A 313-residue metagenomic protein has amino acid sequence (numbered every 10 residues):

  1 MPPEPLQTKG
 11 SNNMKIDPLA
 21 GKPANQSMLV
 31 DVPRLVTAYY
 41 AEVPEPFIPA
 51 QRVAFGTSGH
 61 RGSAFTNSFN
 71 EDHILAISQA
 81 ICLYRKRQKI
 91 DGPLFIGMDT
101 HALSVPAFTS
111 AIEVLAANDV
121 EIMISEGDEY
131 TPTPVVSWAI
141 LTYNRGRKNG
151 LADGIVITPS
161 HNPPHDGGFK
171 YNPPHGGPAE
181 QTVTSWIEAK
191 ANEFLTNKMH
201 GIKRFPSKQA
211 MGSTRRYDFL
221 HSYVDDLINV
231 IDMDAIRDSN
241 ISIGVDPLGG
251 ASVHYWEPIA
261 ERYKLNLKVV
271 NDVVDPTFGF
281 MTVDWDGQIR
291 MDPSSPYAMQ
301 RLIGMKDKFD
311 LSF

Functional and structural regions predicted by a protein language model:
P2-N13: Short, Lys/Arg-enriched N-terminal segments with co-localized hydrophobic residues within the first ~10-30 amino acids
K15-Q26, K89-G177, S312: Ferredoxin-reductase
K15-Q51, R147-K148, H165-K308: Gly/Ser/Thr-enriched, mixed-charge loops and adjacent short helices that form phosphate/oxyanion-binding elements
P44-R61, K89, L103-E113: N-terminal glycine-rich anion-binding loops that anchor highly charged ligand groups
R52-H73, Q79-I81: Long amphipathic N-terminal alpha/beta scaffold segment
S63-A64, P93-D99, S242-V245: Short glycine-rich or small-residue beta-strand-to-loop segments that form or flank ligand, phosphate, metal/Fe-S
F69-Q79, D128-P132, R216-V224, S294-A298: Phosphate/oxyanion-binding active-site loops and adjacent basic polyanion-contact surfaces
S78-L94, D232-S239: Glycine-rich phosphate/diphosphate-binding loops that line cofactor/substrate pockets in enzymes
